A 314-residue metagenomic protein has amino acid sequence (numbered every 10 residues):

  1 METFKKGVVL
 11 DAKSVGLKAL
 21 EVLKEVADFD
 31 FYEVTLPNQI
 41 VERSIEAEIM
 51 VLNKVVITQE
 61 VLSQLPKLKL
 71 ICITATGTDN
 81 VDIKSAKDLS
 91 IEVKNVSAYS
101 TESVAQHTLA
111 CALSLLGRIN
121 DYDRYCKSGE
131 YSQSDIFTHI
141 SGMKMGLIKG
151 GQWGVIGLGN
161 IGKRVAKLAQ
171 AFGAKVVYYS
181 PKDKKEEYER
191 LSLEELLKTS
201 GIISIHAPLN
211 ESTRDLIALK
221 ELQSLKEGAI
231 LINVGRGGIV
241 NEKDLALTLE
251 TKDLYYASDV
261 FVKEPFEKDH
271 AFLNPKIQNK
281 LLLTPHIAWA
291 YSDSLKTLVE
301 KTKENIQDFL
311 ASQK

Functional and structural regions predicted by a protein language model:
M1-A47: N-terminal glycine-/charge-rich "phosphate-binding" loop or analogous flexible N-terminal tail
E33, T74-A75, I91-E102, S180: Short beta->alpha connector loops at strand-helix junctions that form conserved, small/polar/Pro-enriched
V55, T76, G201, H206-L209 (+2 more regions): Short glycine-/small-residue-rich Rossmann-like dinucleotide-binding loops
V56-L68, S212-L231: Rossmann-fold NAD(P) dinucleotide-binding segment
L89, S97-Q152: Phosphate-binding beta-alpha-beta segment of Rossmann-like dinucleotide-binding domains, i.e., the NAD(P)
T138-E227: Rossmann-like dinucleotide/phosphate-binding beta-alpha-beta segment
G228-I230, V234-K314: Rossmann-like dinucleotide-binding domain for NAD(H)/NADP(H)
